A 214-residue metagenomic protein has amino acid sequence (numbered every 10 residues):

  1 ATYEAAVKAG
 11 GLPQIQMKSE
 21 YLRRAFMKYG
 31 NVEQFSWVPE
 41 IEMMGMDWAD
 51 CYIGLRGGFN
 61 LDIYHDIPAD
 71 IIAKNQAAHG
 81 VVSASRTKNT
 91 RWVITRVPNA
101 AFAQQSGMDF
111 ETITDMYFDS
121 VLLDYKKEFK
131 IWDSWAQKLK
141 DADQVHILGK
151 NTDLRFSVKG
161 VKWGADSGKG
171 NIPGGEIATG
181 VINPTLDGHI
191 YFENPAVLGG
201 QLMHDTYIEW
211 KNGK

Functional and structural regions predicted by a protein language model:
A1-D187: Active-site bordering "gate/hinge" segments that shape substrate access to catalytic or cofactor-binding pockets
P184-K214: Long, well-ordered mid-to-C-terminal structural blocks that present hydrophobic/aromatic surfaces
